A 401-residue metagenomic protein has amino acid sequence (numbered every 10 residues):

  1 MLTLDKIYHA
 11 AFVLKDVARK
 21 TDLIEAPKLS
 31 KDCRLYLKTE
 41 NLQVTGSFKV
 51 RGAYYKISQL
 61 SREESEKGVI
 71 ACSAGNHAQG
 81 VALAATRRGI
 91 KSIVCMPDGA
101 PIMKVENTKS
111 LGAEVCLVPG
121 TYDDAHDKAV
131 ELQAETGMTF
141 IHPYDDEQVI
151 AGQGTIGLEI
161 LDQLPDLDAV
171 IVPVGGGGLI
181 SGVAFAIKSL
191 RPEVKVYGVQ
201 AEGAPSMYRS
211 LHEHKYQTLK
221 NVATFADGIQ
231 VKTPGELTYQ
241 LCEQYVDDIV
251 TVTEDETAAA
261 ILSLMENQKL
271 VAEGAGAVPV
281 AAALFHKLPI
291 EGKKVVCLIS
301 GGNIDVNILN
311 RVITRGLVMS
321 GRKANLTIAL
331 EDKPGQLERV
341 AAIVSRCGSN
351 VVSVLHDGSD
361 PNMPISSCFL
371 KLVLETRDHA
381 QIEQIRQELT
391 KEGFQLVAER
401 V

Functional and structural regions predicted by a protein language model:
M1-V401: PLP-dependent amino-acid enzyme catalytic core
